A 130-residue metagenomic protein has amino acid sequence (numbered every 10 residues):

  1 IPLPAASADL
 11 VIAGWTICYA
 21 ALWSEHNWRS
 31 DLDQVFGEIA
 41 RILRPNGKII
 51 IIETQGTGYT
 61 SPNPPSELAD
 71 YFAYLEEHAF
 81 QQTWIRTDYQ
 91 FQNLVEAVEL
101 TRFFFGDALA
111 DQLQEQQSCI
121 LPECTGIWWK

Functional and structural regions predicted by a protein language model:
P2-V11: A short acidic, Gly/Pro-enriched loop at the edge of an enzyme's catalytic core that lines a small-molecule cofactor
A6, N46-G47: Beta-strand-connecting loops/turns
L10-I17, L22: A short beta-strand submotif of the Rossmann-like class I SAM-dependent methyltransferase core that lines
C18, T54-Y59, T87-Y89: Short "lid" loop at the C-terminus of a central beta-strand within the Rossmann-like core of SAM-dependent
L22-L32, T60-N63: Short, flexible/disordered intra-domain loops and linkers
R29-P45: A short glycine-rich, Lys/Arg-flanked "PGG" loop and its adjoining helix->strand segment in the class I
G47-H78: Conserved class I S-adenosyl-L-methionine
Q81-K130: Conserved Class I S-adenosyl-L-methionine
